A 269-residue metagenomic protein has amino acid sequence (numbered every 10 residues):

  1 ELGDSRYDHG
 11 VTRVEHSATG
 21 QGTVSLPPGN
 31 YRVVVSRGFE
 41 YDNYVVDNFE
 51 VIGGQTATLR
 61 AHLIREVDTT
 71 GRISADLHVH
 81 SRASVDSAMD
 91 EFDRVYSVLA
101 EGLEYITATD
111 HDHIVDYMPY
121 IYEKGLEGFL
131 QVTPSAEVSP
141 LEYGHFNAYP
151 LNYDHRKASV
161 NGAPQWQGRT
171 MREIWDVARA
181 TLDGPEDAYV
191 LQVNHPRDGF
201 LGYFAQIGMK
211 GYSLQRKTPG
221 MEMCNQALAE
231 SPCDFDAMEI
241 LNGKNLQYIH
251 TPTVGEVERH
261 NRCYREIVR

Functional and structural regions predicted by a protein language model:
E1-R269: Extended, charged catalytic domains and RNA/DNA-binding interfaces, predominantly in divalent-metal-using enzymes
